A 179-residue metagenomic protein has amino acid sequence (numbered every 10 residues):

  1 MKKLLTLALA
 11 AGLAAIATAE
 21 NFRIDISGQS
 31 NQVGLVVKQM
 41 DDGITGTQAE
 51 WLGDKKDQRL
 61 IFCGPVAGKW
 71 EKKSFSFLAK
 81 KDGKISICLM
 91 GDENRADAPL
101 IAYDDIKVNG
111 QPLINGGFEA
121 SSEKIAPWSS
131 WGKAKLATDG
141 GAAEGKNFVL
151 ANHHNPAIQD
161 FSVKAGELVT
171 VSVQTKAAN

Functional and structural regions predicted by a protein language model:
K2-A8: Sec-dependent signal peptide recognition, specifically the positively charged N-region followed immediately by
K3, L13-A15, D42-I44: Low-complexity intrinsically disordered segments
A8-T18: Hydrophobic h-region of N-terminal signal peptides that target proteins for export in Gram-negative bacteria
A19-N179: Extracellular and organelle-lumenal recognition/adhesion modules and their flexible linkers in secreted
